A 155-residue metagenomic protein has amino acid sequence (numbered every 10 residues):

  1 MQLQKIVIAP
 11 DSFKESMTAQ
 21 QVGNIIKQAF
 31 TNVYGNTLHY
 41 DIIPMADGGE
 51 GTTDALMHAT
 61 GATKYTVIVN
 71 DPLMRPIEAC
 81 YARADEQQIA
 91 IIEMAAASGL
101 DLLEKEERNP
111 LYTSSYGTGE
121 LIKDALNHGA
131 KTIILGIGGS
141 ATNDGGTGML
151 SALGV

Functional and structural regions predicted by a protein language model:
M1-I137, A141-V155: N-terminal loops that bind phosphate or other acidic moieties and the adjacent beta-alpha structural core
